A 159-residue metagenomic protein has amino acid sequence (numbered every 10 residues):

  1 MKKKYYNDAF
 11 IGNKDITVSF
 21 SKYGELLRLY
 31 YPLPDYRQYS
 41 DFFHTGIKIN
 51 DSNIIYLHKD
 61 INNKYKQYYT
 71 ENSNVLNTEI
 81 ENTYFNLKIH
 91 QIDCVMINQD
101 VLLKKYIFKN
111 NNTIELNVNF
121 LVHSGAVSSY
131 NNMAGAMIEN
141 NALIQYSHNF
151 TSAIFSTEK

Functional and structural regions predicted by a protein language model:
M1-K159: Terminal accessory carbohydrate-recognition/targeting modules of carbohydrate-active enzymes
